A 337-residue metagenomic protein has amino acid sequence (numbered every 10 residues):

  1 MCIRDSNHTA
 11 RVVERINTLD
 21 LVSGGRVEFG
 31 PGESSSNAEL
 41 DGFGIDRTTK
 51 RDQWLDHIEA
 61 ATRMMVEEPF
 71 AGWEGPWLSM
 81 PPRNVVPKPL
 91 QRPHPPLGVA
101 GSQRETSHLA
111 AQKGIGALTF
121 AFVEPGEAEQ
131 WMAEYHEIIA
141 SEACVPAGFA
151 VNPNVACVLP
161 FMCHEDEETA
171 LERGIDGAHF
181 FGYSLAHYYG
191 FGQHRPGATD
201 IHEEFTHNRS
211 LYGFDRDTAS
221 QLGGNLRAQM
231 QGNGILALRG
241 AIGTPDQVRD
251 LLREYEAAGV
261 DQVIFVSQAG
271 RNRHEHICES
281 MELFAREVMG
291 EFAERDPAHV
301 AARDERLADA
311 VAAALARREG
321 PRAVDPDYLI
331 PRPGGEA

Functional and structural regions predicted by a protein language model:
M1-I3: Short, small-residue-biased leader/transition segments that mark boundaries at the very start of proteins
S6-T18, G240-V248: Glycine-rich anion/phosphate-binding loops
L19, F29, A61, L97 (+6 more regions): Conserved, mostly hydrophobic/aromatic
V22, K113, A258-V260: Structural motif
V27-P31, L97-A100, I115-F120, P153-P160 (+1 more regions): Hydrophobic faces of well-ordered beta-strands that scaffold small-molecule active sites in alpha/beta enzyme cores
S35-I45, Q112-G114: Acidic/polar active-site rim loop that often engages polyanionic ligands
T49-V86, G126-V260, E279, M289 (+1 more regions): An alpha-helical appendage that flanks or caps ligand/catalytic pockets
Q103-H136: A conserved active-site cap/scaffold subdomain adjacent to cofactor or substrate pockets
